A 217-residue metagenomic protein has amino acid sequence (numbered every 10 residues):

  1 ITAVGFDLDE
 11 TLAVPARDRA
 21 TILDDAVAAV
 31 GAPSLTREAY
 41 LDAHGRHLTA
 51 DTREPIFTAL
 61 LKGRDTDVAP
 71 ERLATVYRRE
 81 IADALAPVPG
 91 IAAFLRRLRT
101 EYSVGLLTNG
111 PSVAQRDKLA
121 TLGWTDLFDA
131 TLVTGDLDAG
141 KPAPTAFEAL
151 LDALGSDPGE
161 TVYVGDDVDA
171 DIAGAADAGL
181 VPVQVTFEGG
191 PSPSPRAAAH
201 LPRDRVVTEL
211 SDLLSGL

Functional and structural regions predicted by a protein language model:
I1, R96, P111-S112, R116-L217: Asp-based, Mg2+/Mn2+-dependent phosphohydrolase catalytic module
I1-A92: N-terminal helical cap/lid subdomain that shapes the substrate entry/recognition surface in HAD-like hydrolases
G5-D7, L107, V164-G165: Generic enzyme active-site microenvironment
T11, T108, T161: Ser/Thr-centric signal marking residues that sit in or immediately flank functional binding/regulatory motifs
V30-S34, D65-V68, E101, G123-L127 (+1 more regions): Short helix-capping segments at alpha-helix termini
R72-A86, F94-L122, L132: Substrate-recognition element of Asp-dependent hydrolases with the DxDx(T/V) motif
